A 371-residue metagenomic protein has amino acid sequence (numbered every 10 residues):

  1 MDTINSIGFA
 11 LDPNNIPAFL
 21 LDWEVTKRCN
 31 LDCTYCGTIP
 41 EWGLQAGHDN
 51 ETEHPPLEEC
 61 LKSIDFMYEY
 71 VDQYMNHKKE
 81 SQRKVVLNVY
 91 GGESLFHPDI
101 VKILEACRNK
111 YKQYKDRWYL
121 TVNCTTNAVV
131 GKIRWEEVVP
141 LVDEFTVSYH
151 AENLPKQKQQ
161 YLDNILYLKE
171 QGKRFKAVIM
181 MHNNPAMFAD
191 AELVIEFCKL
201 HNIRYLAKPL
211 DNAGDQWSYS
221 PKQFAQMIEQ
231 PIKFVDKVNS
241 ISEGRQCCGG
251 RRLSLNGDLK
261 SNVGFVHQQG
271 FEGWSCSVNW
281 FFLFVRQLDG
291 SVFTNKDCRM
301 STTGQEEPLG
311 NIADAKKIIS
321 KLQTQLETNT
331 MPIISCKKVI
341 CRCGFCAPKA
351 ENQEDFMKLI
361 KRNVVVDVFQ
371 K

Functional and structural regions predicted by a protein language model:
M1-P17, I39-G43, D289-K371: Flexible mid-to-C-terminal extensions adjoining Fe-S/redox cofactors in radical SAM and related proteins
F9-K62: Canonical Radical SAM [4Fe-4S] cluster-binding loop centered on the CxxxCxxC motif and its immediate flanking residues
F19, V85, N279: Exposed loop/turn and edge beta-strand positions of beta-sandwich/beta-sheet ligand-binding modules
R28, D32, S275, R342: The −1 position to Zn-ligating cysteines in a subset of zinc-ribbon hairpins
R28, G37, S63, Y70-D72 (+3 more regions): Glycine-rich short-loop/terminal segments
I64-N88, H97-C198, R204-L206: Radical SAM/AdoMet-radical enzyme domain recognition
G91-G92: Active-site beta-strand/loop signature of hydrolases that rely on acidic residues for catalysis
E144, S148-L288, V292-F293, D297-P308 (+1 more regions): Radical SAM enzyme [4Fe-4S]-AdoMet core and its adjacent flexible, acidic and glycine-rich loops/tails across
